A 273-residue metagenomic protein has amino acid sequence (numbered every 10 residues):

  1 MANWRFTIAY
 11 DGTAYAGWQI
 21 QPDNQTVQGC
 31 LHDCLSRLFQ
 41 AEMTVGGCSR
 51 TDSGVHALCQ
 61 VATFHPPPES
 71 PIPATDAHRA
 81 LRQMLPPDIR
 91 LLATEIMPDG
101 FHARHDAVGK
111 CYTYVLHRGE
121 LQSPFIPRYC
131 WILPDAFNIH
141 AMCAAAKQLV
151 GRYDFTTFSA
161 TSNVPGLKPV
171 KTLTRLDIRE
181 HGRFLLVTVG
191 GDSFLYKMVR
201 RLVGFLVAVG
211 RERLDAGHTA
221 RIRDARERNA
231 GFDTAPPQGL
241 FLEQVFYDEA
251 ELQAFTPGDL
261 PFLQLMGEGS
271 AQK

Functional and structural regions predicted by a protein language model:
M1-K273: Structured-RNA-binding interfaces characteristic of tRNA pseudouridine synthases
